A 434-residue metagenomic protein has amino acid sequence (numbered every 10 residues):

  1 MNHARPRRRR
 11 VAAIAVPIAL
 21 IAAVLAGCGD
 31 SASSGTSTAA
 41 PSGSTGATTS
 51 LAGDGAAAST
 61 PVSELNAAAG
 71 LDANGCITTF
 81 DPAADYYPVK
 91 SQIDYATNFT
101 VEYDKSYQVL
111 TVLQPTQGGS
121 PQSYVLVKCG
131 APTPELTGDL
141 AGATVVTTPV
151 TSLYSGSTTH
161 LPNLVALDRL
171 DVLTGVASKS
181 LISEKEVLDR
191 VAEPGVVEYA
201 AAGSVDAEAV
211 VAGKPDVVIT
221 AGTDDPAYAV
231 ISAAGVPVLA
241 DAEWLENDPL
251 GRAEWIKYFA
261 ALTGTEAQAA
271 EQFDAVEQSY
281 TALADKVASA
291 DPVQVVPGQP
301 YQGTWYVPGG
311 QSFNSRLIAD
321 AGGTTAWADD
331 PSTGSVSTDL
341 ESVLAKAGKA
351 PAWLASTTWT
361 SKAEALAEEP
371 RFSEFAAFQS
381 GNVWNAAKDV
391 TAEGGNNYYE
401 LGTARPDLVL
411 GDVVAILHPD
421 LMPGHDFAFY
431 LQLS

Functional and structural regions predicted by a protein language model:
N2-R8, G27-L161, Q268-V296, L421-S434: Bacterial Sec-exported substrate-binding components of ABC uptake systems
R9-L20: Sec-dependent N-terminal signal peptides
A22-L25: Bacterial Sec-type N-terminal signal peptides, specifically the leucine/valine-rich hydrophobic h-region
V62, E246-A270, D274, A290 (+1 more regions): Structured C-terminal subdomain patch of bacterial secreted/periplasmic proteins
Q108-A212, V218-G222: A short, structured surface patch at a secondary-structure boundary
G142-A143, T148-S152, N163, G195-A201 (+6 more regions): Second-shell loop/turn segments in exported
T151-G156, H160-L167, V176-E186, P226-Y228 (+2 more regions): Extracytoplasmic ligand-binding site segments that recognize negatively charged/polar headgroups
D285-E369: Flexible, glycine-rich surface segments
